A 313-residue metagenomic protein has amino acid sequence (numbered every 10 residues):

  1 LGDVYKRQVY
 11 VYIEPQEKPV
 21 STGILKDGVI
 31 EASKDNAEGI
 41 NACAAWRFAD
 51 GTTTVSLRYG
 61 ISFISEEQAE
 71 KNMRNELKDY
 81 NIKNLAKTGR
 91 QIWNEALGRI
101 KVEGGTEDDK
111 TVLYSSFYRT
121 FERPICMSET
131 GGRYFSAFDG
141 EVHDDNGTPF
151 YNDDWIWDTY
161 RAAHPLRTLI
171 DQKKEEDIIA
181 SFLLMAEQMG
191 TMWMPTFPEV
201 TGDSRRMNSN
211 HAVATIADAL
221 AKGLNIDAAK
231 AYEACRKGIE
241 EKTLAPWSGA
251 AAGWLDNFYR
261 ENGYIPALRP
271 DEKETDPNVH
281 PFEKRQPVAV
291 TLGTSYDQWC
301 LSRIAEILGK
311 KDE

Functional and structural regions predicted by a protein language model:
L1-Y5: Short, small-residue-biased leader/transition segments that mark boundaries at the very start of proteins
T22, D27-I156, D171: Function-dense linear segments that define catalytic or interfacial modules in macromolecule-processing proteins
E31-N36, N84-A96, C126-F150, S181-P195 (+2 more regions): Active-site-adjacent bridging/hinge elements
I100-G104, L169, G223-A228, K284 (+1 more regions): Inter-helical turn/loop segments and adjacent helix faces that build the functional surface of alpha-helical bundle
D108-D109, P149-D158, S204-A212, V290-T294: Secondary-structure capping and boundary motifs in well-ordered enzyme cores
T111-E122, E129, E187-T191, G202 (+4 more regions): Active-site acid/base region of carbohydrate-active enzymes
S115-E129, N152-I179, A217-K222, Q298-K310: Alpha-helical support elements that line or immediately flank enzyme active sites and cofactor-binding pockets
D145-T148, T159, V200, A212-V213 (+2 more regions): Flexible glycine/proline-enriched surface loops and loop-helix/loop-strand junctions
